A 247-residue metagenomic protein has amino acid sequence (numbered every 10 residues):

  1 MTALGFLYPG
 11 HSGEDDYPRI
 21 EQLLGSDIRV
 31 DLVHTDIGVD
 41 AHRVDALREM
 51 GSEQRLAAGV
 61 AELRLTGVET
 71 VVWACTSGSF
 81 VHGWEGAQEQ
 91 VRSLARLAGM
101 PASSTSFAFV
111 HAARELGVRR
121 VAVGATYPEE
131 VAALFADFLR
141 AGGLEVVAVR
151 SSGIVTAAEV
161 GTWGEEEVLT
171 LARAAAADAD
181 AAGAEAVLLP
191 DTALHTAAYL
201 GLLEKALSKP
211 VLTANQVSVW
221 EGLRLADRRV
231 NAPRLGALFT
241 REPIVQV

Functional and structural regions predicted by a protein language model:
M1-A58, Y127-G164: N-terminal glycine-rich anion-binding loop in soluble enzyme alpha/beta folds
F6-L7, E69-A74, A122-V123, A184-D191: Periplasmic-binding protein-like
S52-T66, V168-A184: Short, well-structured alpha-helical segments in soluble
V60-T105: Glycine/small-residue-rich loop that forms an oxyanion/phosphate-binding "nest" at active or ligand-binding sites
Q88-A113, L203-S218, G222: Short, acidic/small-residue loops that bind anionic groups at enzyme active sites
S93-V155, T240-V247: Conserved beta-alpha
T170, A174-L203, S218-V219: Hydrophobic alpha-helical
T213-V247: C-terminal functional extensions of proteins
